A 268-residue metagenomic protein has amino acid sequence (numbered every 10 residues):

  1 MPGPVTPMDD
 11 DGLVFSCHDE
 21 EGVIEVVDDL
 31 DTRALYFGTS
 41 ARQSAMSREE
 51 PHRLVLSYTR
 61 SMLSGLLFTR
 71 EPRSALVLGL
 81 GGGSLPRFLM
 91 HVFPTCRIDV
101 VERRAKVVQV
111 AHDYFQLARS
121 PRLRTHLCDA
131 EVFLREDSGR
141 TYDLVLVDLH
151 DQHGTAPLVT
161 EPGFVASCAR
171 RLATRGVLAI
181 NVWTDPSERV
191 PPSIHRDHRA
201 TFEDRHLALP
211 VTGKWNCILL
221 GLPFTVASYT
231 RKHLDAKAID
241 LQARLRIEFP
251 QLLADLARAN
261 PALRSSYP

Functional and structural regions predicted by a protein language model:
P2-L30, A34, R42-E49, N216-P268: SAM/dcSAM-binding transferase cores
S16-C17, H52-T174, E188, H195 (+1 more regions): The AdoMet/dcAdoMet-binding core of the Class I SAM-like
D29, C128, L209-V211: Conserved beta-strand termini and adjacent loop/short-helix elements that scaffold enzyme active sites in alpha/beta
F37: S-adenosyl-L-methionine
A41-S44, H150-H153, L178, D185: A short, flexible beta-alpha/helix-coil linker loop
V55, P191, L245-F249: Generic structural signal for well-ordered, non-membrane alpha-helical segments in soluble metabolic enzymes
T95-R97, S120-R122, R175, E203-R205 (+1 more regions): A generic structural signal for alpha->beta connector loops
A156, G163-S228: C-terminal substrate-binding/active-site "lid" region of AdoMet-derived donor-dependent transferases
